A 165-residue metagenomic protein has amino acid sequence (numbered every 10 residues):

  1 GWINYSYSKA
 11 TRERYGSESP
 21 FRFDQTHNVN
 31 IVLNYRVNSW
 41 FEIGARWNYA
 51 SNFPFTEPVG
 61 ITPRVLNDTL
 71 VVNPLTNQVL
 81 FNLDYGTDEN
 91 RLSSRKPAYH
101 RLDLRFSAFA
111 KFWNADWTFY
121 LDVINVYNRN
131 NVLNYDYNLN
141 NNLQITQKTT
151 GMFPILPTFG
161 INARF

Functional and structural regions predicted by a protein language model:
G1-P54: Gram-negative outer-membrane beta-barrel transporters
W2, T11-R14, V72-T76, T87-L92 (+2 more regions): A generic short-segment signal for beta-strand/edge and adjacent turn/coil regions
S6-R14, V79-D88, N138-L143: Flexible, solvent-exposed coil segments and beta strand-coil junctions, predominantly the extracellular/periplasmic
E13-P20, E89-S93, Q144-T149: Extracellular loop and loop/strand-boundary signature of outer-membrane beta-barrel proteins
D24, G86-N90, A110: Hydrophobic alpha-helical segments, principally membrane-spanning helices and signal/leader peptides
W40, Y49-L75, L80-N82, K96-R101 (+1 more regions): C-terminal beta-signal and adjacent terminal beta-strands/loops of Gram-negative outer-membrane beta-barrel proteins
